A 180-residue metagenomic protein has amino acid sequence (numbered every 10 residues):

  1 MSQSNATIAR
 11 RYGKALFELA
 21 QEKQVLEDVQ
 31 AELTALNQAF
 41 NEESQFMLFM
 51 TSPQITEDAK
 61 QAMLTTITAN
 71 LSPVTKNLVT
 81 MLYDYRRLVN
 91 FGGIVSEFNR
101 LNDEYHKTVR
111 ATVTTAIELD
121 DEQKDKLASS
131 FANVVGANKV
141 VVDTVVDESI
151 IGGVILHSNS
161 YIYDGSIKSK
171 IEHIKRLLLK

Functional and structural regions predicted by a protein language model:
M1-K180: Elongated, mostly alpha-helical coiled-coil "stalk/stator" tethers of large membrane protein machines
